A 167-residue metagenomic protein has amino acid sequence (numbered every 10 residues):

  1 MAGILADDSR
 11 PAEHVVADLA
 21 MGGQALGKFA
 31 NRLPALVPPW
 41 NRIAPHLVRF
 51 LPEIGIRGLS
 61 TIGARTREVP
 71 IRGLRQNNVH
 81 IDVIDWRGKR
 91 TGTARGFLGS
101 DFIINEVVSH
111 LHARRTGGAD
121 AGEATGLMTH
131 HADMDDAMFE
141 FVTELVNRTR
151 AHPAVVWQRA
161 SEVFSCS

Functional and structural regions predicted by a protein language model:
M1-R49, E68-P70, I81-R90, L127: Metal-dependent polysaccharide deacetylase catalytic core of the NodB/CE4 family, i.e., the active-site-bearing domain
I4, P11, V15, G96-I103 (+1 more regions): Residue-level preference for long, well-ordered alpha-helices that form the structural scaffold of enzyme catalytic
D18-L19, S100-H110, F139-L145: Well-ordered, non-membrane alpha-helical segments in soluble/globular domains
M21-K28, S109-G117, R148: A generic secondary-structure signal
A25, F29, F50-I54, E144-H152: Alpha-helical structural signal in soluble globular domains
P38-G118: Active-site-adjacent pocket scaffolds in enzyme catalytic domains
G58-L59, G117-S167: C-terminal domain-boundary segment and adjacent tail
